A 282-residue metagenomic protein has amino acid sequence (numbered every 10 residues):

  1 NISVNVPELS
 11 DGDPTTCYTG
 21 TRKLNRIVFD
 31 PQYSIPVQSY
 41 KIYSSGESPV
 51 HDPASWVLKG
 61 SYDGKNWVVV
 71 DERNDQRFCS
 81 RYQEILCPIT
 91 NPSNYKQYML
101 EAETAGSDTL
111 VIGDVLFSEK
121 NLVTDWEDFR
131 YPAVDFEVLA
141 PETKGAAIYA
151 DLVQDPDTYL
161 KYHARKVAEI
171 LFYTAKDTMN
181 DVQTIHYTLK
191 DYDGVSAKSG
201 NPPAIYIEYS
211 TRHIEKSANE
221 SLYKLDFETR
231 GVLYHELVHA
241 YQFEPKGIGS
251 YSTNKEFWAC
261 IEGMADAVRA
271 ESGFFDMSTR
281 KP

Functional and structural regions predicted by a protein language model:
S3-D71, R81-V123: Aromatic, loop-rich ligand-recognition surfaces of beta-strand-rich domains
N91-N94, D128-R130, T178-D181, K198-P203 (+1 more regions): Extracellular/periplasmic catalytic domains that process cell-envelope and extracellular macromolecules
V123-T124, P282: Pan-zinc metallopeptidase signature
D128-Q154, T211: Acidic/histidine-rich, surface-exposed loop or edge segments in extracytoplasmic proteins
A150-Y209: Auxiliary, metal-adjacent structural segments of Zn-dependent hydrolase domains
K190-M277: Zinc-dependent metallopeptidase catalytic helix centered on the HExxH motif and its immediate flanking segment
